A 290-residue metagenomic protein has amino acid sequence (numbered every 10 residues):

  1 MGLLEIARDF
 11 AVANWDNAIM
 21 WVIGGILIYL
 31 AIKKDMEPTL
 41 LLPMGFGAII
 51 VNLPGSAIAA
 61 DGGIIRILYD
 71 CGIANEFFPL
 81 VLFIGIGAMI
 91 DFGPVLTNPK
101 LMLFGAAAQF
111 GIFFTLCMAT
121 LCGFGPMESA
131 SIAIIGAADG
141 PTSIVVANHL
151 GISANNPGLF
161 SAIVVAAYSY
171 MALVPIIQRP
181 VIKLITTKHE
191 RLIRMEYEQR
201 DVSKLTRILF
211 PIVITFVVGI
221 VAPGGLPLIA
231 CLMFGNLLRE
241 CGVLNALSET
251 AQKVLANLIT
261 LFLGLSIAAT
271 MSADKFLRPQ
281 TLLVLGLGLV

Functional and structural regions predicted by a protein language model:
M1-I65: N-terminal alpha-helical transmembrane segments of multi-pass membrane transport and channel/translocase proteins
D9-M20, R66-L82, E128-G136, Y168 (+2 more regions): Structural signature of hydrophobic alpha-helical transmembrane segments
L41, I65, N98-L103, G125-A137 (+4 more regions): The feature identifies polytopic integral membrane transport proteins across all domains of life
L53-R66, I84-T97, M118-S129, D274-K275: Transmembrane alpha-helix boundary signature
D70, A74-N75, I84-M89, L103-F114 (+3 more regions): Alpha-helical membrane segments and immediately flanking helix-loop junctions that form or couple to the substrate/ion
V95-L116, A166, D274-V290: Entry/N-cap segments of selected transmembrane alpha helices and their immediately preceding amphipathic helices
A166-V243: Membrane-embedded hairpin module used as a gating/binding unit in multi-pass transport and secretion proteins
T215-V290: Transmembrane helical segments that form the transport core of multi-pass membrane transport proteins
